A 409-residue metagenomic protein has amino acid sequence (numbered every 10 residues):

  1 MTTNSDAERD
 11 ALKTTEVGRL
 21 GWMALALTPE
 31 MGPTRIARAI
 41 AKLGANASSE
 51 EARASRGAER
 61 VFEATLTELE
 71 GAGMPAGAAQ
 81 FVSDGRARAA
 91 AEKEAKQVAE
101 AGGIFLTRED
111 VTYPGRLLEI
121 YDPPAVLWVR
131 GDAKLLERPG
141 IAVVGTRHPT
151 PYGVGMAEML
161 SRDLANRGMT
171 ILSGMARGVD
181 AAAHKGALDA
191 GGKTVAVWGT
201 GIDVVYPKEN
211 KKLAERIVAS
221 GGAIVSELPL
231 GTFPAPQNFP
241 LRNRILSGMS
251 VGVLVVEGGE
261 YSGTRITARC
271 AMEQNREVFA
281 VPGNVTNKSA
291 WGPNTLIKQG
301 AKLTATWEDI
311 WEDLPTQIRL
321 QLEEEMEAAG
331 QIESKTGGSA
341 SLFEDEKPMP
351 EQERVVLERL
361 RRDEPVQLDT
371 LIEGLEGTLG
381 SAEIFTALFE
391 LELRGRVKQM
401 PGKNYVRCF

Functional and structural regions predicted by a protein language model:
M1-E109, R394-R396, P401-F409: Short, small/acidic-rich helices and loops at N termini and domain boundaries of DNA replication/processing enzymes
T2-G18, T107-F409: Glycine-biased, small-residue-rich flexible motifs in mid-sequence functional cores and linkers
